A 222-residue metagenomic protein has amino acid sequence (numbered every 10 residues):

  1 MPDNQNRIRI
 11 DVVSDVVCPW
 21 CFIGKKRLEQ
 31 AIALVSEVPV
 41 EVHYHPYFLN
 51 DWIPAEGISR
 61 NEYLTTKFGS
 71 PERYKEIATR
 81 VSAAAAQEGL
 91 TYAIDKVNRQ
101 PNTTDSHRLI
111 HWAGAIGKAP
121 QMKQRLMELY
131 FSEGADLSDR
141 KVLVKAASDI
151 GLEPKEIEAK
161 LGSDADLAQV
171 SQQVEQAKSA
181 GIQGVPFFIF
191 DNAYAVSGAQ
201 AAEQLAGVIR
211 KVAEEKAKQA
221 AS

Functional and structural regions predicted by a protein language model:
D3-V13, V17, I23-V40, Y44 (+1 more regions): C-terminal cap of thioredoxin/glutaredoxin-like
K26-E133, E215, Q219-A220: Structural alpha/beta surface segment adjacent to cysteine/selenocysteine redox centers across thiol/disulfide enzymes
